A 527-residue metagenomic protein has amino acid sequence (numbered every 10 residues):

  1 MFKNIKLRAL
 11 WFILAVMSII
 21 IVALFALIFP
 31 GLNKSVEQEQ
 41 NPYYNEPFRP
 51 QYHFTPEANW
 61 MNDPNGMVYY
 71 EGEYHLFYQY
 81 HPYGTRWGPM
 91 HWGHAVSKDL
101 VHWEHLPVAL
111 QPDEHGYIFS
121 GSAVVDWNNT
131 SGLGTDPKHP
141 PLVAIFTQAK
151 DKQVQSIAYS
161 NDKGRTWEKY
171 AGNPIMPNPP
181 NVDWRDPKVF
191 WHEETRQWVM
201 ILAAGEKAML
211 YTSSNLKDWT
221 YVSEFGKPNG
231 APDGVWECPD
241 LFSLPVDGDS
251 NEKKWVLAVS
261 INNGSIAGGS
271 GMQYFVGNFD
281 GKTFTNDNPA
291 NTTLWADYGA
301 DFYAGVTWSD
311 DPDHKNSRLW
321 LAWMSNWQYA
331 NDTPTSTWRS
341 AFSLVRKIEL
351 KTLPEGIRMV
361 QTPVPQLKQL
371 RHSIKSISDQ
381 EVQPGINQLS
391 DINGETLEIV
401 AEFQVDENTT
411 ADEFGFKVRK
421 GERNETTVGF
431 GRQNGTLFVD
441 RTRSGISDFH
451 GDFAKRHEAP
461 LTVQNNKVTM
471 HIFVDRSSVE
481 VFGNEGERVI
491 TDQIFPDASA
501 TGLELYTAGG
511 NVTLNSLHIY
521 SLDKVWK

Functional and structural regions predicted by a protein language model:
F2-M17: N-terminal Sec-pathway targeting helices
I13-I28: N-terminal type II signal-anchor transmembrane helix that functions as the membrane-insertion/stop-transfer segment
F25-I28, G248-S250, N278-K527: Beta-rich accessory regions
F25-P187, W191-W236, P245-Y298, D313-K315 (+4 more regions): Beta-rich carbohydrate-recognition and catalytic domains
